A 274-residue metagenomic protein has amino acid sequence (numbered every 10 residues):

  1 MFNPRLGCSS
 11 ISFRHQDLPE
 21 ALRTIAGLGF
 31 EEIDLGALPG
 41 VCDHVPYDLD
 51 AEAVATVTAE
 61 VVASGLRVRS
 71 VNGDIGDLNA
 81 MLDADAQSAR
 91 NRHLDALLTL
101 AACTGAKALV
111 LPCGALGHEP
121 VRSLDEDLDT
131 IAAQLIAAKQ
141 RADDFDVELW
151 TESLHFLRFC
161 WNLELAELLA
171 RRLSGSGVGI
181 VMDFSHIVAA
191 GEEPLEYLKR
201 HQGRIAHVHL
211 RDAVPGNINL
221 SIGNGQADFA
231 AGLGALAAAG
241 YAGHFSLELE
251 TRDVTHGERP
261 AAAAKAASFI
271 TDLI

Functional and structural regions predicted by a protein language model:
M1-G7, R14-E31, A55, V62 (+7 more regions): Histidine-acidic metal/acid-base catalytic patches
C8-H15, H93-L94, H118-T130, L149-L154 (+1 more regions): Short N-terminal helix-initiation segments at or just after the protein's N-terminus
S9-S10, V45-P46, D85-A86, E126-D127 (+3 more regions): A generic structural signal for short
E31-D129, A133, H186, T251-D253: Structural motif corresponding to the early beta-alpha repeats
D34, S70, V110, W150 (+2 more regions): Conserved beta-strand positions in the central sheet of alpha/beta enzyme cores
V147-R158, M182: Aromatic-lined carbohydrate-recognition surfaces of secreted/lumenal glycan-active proteins
